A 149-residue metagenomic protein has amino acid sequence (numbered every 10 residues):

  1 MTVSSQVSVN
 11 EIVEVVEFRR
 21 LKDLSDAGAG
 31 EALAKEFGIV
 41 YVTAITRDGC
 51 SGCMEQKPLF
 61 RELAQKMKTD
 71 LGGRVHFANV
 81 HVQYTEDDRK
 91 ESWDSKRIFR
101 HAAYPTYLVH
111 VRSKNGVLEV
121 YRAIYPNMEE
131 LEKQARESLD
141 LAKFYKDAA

Functional and structural regions predicted by a protein language model:
S5, V9-V13, E17, K22-K68: Local sequence-structure signature of Cys/Sec-based thiol-disulfide redox active-site neighborhoods
F18-D23, I45-T46, K68-E91: Thiol-based oxidoreductase modules, predominantly thioredoxin-like and allied folds used for disulfide exchange
F37-V40, V75, A102: Eukaryote-biased feature marking scaffold/signaling PDZ-domain proteins and nuclear chromatin regulators
Y41-V42, F77, Y107: Hydrophobic beta-strand anchors of alpha/beta hydrolase catalytic cores
K57-P58, E91-W93, Y121-R122: Short coil/turn segments at secondary-structure boundaries
W93-A102: A short glycine-leucine-enriched loop at secondary-structure breakpoints that most characteristically corresponds
H101-A149: Non-catalytic, surface beta->alpha helical segment in thiol-disulfide oxidoreductase systems
